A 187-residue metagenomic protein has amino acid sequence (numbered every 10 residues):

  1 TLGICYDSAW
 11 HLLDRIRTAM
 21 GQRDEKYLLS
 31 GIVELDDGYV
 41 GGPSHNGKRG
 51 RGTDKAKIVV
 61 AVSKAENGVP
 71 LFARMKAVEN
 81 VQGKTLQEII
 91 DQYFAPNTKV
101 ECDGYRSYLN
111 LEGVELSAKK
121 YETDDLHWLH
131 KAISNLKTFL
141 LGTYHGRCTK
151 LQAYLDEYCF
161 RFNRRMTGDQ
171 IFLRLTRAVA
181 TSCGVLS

Functional and structural regions predicted by a protein language model:
T1-S187: Residue-level recognition of single "structural anchor" positions that define or cap local secondary structure
